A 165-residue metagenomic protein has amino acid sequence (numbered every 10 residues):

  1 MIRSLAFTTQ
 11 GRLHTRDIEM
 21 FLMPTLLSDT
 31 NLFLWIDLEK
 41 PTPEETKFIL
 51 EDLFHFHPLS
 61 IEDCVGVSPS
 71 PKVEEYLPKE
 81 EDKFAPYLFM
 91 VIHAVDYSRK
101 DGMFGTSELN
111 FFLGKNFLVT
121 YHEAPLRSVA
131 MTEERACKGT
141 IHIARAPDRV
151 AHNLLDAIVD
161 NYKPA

Functional and structural regions predicted by a protein language model:
M1-A165: Peripheral, non-transmembrane regulatory/ligand-interaction domains of membrane transport proteins
